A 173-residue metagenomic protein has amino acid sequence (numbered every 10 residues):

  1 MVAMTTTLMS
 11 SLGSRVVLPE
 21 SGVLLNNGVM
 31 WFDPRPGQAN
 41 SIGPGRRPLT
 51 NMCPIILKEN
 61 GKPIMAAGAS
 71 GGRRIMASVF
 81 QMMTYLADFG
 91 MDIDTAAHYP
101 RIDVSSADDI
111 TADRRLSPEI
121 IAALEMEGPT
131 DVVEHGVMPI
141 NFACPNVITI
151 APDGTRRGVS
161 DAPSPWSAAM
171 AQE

Functional and structural regions predicted by a protein language model:
M1-H135: Proteins synthesized as precursors that undergo proteolytic processing into mature forms
R115-E173: Cofactor-centric catalytic regions
